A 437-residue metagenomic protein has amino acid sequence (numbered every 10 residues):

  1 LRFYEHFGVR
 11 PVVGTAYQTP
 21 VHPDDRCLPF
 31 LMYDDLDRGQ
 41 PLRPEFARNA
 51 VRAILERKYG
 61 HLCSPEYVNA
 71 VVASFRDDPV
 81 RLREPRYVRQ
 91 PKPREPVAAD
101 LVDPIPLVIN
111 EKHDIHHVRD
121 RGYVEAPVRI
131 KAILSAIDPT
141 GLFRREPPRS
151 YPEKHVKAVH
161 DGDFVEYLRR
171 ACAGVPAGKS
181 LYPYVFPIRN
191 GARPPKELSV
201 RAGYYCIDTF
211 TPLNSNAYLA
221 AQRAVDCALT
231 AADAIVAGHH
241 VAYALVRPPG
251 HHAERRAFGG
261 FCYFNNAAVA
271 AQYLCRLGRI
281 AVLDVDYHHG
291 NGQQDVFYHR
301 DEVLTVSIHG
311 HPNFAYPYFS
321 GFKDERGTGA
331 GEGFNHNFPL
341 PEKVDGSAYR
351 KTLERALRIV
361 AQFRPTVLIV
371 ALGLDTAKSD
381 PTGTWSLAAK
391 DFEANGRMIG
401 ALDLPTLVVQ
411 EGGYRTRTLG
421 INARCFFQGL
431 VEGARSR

Functional and structural regions predicted by a protein language model:
L1-D100: Terminal substrate-recognition subdomain of acyl/acetyltransferases
D78-R437: HDAC/HDAC-like amidohydrolase catalytic core signature
